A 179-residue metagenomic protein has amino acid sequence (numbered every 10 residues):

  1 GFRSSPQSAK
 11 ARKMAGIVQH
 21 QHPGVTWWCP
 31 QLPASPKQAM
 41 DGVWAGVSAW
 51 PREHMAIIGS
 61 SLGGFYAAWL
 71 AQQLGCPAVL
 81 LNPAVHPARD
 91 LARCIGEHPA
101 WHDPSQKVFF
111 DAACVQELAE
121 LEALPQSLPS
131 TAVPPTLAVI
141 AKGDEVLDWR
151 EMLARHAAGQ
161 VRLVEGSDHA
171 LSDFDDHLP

Functional and structural regions predicted by a protein language model:
G1-P33: Short, surface-exposed "cap/lid" segments of acyl-processing enzymes
G1-S5, S61, K142: Active-site glycine-rich loops that stabilize anionic/oxyanionic intermediates across multiple enzyme folds
A11-A15, W44, L153, L178: Short amphipathic alpha-helical segment that frequently serves as the phosphate-/nucleotide-binding helix
W28-W50: Alpha/beta-hydrolase active-site loop
A49-E53, T131-A132: Glycine-rich phosphate-binding loop signature in dinucleotide/nucleotide-binding domains
H54-A56, P77: Structural motif
I58-A67, A71: Gly/Ala-rich beta-loop-alpha elbow adjacent to hydrolase catalytic centers
C76-P179: The alpha/beta-hydrolase serine catalytic core
